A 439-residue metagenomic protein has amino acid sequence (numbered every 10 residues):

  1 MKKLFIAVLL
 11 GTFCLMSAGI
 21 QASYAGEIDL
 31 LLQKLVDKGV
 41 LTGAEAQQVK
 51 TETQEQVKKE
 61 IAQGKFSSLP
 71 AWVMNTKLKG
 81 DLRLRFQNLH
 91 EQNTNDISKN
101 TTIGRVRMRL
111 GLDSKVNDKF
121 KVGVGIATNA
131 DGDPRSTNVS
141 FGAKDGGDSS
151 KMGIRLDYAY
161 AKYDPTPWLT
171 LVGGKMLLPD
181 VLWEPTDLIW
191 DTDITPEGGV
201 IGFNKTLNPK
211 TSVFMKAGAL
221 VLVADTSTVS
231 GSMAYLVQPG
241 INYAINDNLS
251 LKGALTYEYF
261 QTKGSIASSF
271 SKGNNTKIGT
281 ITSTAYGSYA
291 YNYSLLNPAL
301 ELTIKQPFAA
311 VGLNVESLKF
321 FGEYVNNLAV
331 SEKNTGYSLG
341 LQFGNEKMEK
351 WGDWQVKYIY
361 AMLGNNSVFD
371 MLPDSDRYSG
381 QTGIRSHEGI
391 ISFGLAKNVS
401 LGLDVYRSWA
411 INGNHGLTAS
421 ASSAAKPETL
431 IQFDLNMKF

Functional and structural regions predicted by a protein language model:
M1-K3: N-terminal secretory signal peptides that target proteins for export/translocation
F5-N95, F439: N-terminal periplasmic/intermembrane-space "pro-region" immediately following the signal or transit peptide
T51, E55-Q63, S67, L78-L84 (+4 more regions): Mobile, glycine-rich extracellular loop/lid and propeptide segments that shape or gate substrate/ligand access
S68, R109-G111, A159-K162, V200-G202 (+8 more regions): Outer-membrane beta-barrel architecture
K77, D81-R83, I103-R107, K151-Y158 (+6 more regions): Transmembrane beta-barrel architecture of outer-membrane proteins
R85-R107, D113-P167, L178-D191, S283-S288 (+3 more regions): Surface-exposed loop and membrane-interface regions of Gram-negative outer-membrane beta-barrel proteins
P165-L171, P179-K347, D353, Y360 (+2 more regions): Signature for the C-terminal beta-barrel architecture of outer-membrane proteins
N345-E349, M362-F439: C-terminal functional modules
